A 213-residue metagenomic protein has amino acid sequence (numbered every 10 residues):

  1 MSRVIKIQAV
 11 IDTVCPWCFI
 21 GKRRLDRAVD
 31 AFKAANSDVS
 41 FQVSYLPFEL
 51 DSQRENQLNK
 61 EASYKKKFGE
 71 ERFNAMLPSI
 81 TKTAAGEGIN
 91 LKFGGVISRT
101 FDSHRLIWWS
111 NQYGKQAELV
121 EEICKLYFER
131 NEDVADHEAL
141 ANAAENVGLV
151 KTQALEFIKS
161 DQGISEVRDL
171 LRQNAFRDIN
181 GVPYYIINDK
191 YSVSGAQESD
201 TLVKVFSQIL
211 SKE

Functional and structural regions predicted by a protein language model:
R3-V10, V14, I20-S37, F41 (+1 more regions): C-terminal cap of thioredoxin/glutaredoxin-like
P16-W17, E70: A short SAM/SAH-binding and catalytic strip from SAM-dependent methyltransferases
R23-Y127: Structural alpha/beta surface segment adjacent to cysteine/selenocysteine redox centers across thiol/disulfide enzymes
